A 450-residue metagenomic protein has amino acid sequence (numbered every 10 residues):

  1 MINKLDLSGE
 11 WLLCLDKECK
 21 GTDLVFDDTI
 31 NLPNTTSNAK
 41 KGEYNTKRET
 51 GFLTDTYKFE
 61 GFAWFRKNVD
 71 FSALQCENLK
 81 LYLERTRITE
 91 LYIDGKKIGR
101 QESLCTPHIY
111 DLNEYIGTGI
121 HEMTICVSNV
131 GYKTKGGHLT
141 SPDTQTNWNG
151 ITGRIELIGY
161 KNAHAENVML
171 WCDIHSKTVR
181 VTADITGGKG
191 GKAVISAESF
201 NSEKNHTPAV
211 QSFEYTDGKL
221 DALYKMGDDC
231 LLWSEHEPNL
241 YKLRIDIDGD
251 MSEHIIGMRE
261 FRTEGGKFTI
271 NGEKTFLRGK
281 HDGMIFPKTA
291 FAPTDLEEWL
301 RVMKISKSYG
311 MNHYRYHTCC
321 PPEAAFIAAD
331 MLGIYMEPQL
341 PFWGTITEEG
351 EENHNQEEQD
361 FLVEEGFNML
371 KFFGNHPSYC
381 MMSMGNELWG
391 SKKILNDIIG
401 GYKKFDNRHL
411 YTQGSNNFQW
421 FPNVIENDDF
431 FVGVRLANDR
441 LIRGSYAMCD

Functional and structural regions predicted by a protein language model:
M1-E49, C126, V130, F200-S202: Accessory carbohydrate-binding/adhesion or oligomerization-edge regions at the termini of glycan-active proteins
N3-E18, D55-H164, G187-G188, R315 (+2 more regions): Accessory beta-strand-rich segments of carbohydrate-active enzymes
G117-I120, D184-E264: Extended acidic/polar, glycine-enriched regions that form or flank non-catalytic beta-rich accessory modules
T146-M169, R259-K274: Low-complexity, Pro/Ser/Thr- and charge-rich linker/hinge segments at domain boundaries
I155, Y241, G272, A329 (+1 more regions): Conserved, mostly hydrophobic/aromatic
K161-G188: Surface beta-strand/loop "capping" patches
D246-S306: N-terminal carbohydrate-binding accessory modules
H313-D450: Substrate-binding/catalytic cleft of secreted carbohydrate-active enzymes, primarily glycoside hydrolases
